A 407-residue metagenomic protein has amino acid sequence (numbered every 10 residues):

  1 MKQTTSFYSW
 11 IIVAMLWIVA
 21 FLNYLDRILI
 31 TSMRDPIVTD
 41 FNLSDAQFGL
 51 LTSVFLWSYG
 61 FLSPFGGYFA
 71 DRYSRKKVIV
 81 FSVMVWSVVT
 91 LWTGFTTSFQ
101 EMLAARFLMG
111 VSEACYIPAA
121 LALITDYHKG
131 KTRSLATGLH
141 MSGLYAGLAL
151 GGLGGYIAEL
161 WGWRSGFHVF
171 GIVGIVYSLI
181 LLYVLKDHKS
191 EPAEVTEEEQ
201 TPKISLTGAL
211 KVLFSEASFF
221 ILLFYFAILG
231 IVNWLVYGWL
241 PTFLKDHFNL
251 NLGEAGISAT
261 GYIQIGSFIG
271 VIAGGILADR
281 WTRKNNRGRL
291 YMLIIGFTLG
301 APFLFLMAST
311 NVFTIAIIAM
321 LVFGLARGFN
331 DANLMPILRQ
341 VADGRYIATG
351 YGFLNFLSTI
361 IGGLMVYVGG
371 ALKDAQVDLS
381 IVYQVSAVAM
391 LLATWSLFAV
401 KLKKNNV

Functional and structural regions predicted by a protein language model:
K2-T5, K189-L222, H247: Juxtamembrane intracellular "pre-TM" segments in multi-pass secondary transporters
I30-T31, A217-V271, D331, M335 (+1 more regions): Extracytoplasmic gate region of multi-pass secondary transporters
N42, S74, F95-E101, K129 (+1 more regions): Helix-breaking motifs and short loop linkers at transmembrane-helix boundaries and internal kinks in secondary membrane
F61-T97: Conserved MFS/SLC helix-loop-helix module at the cytosolic interface between two early adjacent transmembrane helices
K77-L91, R289-L304: Structural signature of the two symmetry-related core transmembrane helices
A105-G143: Cytoplasmic helix-loop-helix junction between adjacent transmembrane helices in 12-TM secondary transporters
S134-G152, G266-S267, N355-M365: Glycine-rich segments within core transmembrane alpha-helices of 12-TM secondary carriers
H140, L144-H188: Helix-loop-helix hairpin linking two adjacent transmembrane segments in secondary transporters
